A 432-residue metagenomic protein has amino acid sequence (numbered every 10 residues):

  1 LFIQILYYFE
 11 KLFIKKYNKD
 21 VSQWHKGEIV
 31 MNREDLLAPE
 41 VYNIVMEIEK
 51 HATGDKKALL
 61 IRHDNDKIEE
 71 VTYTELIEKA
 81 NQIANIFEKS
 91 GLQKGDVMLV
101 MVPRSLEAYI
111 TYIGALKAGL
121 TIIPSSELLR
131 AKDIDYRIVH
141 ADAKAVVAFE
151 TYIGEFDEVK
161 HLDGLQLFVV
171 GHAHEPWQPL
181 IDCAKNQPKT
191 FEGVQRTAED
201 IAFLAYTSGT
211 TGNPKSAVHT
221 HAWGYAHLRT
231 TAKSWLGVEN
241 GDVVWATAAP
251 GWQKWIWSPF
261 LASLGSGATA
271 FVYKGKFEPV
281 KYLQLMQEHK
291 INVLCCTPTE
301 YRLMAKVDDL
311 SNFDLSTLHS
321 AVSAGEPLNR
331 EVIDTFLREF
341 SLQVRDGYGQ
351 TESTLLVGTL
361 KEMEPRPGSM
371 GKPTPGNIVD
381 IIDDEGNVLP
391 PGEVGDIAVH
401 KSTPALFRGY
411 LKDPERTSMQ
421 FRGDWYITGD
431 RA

Functional and structural regions predicted by a protein language model:
F2-V71, E75-S90, K94, A118 (+2 more regions): N-lobe entry segment of adenylate-forming
G54-K57, K185-Y206, N213, G237-V243: Conserved pre-ATP/AMP-binding loop-to-beta segment of ANL
H63-N65, E69, T151-A198, N213: ANL superfamily adenylate-forming
E70-T74, A202-R229: Conserved AMP-binding A3 loop
N85-L129, A248-A249: Conserved AMP-binding/adenylate-forming
Y225-A246, P250-V293, K306-V307: Conserved AMP-binding/adenylation subdomain of ANL enzymes
G265, I291-C296, A305-R366, I378: Gly/Ser/Thr-rich phosphate-binding loop
P390-G392, A398-A432: Conserved ATP-binding/catalytic segment of the ANL
